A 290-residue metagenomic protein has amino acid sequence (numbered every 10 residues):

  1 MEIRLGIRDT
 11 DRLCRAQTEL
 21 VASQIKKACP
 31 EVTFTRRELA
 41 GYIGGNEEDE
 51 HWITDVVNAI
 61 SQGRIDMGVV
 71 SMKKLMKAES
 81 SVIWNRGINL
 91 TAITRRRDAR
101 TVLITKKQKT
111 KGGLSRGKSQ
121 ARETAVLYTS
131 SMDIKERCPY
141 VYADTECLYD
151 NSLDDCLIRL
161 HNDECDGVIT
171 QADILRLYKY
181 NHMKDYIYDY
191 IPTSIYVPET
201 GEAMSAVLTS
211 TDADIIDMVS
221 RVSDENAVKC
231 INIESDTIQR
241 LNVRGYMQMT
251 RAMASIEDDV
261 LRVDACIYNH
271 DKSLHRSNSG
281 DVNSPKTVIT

Functional and structural regions predicted by a protein language model:
M1-T54, N58, Q62, Y140-T290: Small-molecule-sensing regulatory modules
I3-R8, G68, L127-Y128: Short, well-ordered beta-strand segments
V32, M67, R137: Gly/lys/ser-thr-rich phosphate-binding loops in alpha/beta enzymes that coordinate phosphoanhydride or phosphate groups
I43-N46, L75-G87, K109-E123, Y180-Y186: Intrinsically disordered, low-complexity coil segments
I53-T105: Short beta-strand-centered segments that line the small-molecule binding cleft or hinge of alpha/beta clamshell
S71, S130, Q171: Replace "coordinates the UDP/GDP/TDP-sugar" with "coordinates nucleotide-activated sugar donors
K74-L75, D133-I134, C156, I174-L175: Alpha-helix capping/helix-boundary segments
W84-T145, S205, S210: A conserved helix-loop-strand patch within extracytoplasmic ligand-binding domains of the periplasmic binding
